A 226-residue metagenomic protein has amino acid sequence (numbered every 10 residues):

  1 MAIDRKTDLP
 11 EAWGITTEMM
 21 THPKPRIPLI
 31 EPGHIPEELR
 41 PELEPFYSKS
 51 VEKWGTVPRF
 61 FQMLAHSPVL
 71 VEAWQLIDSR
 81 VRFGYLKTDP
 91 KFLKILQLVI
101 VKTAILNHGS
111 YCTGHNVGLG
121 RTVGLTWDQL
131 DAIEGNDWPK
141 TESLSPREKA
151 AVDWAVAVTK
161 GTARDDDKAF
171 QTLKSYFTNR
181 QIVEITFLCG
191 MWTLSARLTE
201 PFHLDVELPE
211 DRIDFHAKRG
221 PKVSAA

Functional and structural regions predicted by a protein language model:
A2-P90, H216-A226: Mobile cap/lid helix-loop segments that border enzyme active or cofactor-binding sites and regulate substrate access
T56-H66, F92-L106, V183-T186: Alpha-helical scaffold segments that form or flank carboxylate-/histidine-based iron centers
L96-L119, C189-M191: Short, thiol/selenol-centered motifs that function as redox-active sites or metal-ligating centers
N116-L130: Iron-sulfur (Fe-S) cluster-binding segments and ferredoxin-like electron-carrier domains, especially [2Fe-2S]
Q129-G135, I185: Beta-strand segments within the central parallel beta-sheet cores of soluble alpha/beta enzyme folds
I133-P146: Acidic/His metal-coordination segments adjacent to aromatic residues that form catalytic metal sites in metalloenzymes
S143-F187: Acidic/histidine-rich alpha-helical segments that form the ligand environment of transition-metal centers
A169-T172, N179-A225: Preference for long, well-ordered alpha-helical segments
